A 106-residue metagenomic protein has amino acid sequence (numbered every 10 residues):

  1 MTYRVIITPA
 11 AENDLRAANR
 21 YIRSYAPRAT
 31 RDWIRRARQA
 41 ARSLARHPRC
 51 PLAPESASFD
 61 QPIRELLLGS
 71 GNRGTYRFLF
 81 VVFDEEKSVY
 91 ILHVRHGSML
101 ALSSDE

Functional and structural regions predicted by a protein language model:
M1-E65, S70, E106: Basic, Lys/Arg-enriched alpha-helical interface segments
L68-E106: Enriched for short, Lys/Arg-rich terminal
